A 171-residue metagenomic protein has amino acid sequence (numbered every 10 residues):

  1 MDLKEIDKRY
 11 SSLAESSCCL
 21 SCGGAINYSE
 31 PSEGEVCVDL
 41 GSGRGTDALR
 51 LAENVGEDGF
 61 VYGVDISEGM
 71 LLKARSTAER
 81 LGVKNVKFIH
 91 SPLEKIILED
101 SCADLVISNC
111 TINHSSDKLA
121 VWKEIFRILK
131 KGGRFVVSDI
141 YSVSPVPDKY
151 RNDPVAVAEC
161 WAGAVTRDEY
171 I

Functional and structural regions predicted by a protein language model:
R9, S16-V36, R50, N54: Conserved alpha-helix/loop element of class I SAM-dependent methyltransferases that forms part of the SAM/SAH-binding
V36-K95: Class I SAM-dependent methyltransferase SAM/SAH-binding core
E94-L105: A short acidic, Gly/Pro-enriched loop at the edge of an enzyme's catalytic core that lines a small-molecule cofactor
D104-D117: A short SAM/SAH-binding and catalytic strip from SAM-dependent methyltransferases
L119-R134: A short glycine-rich, Lys/Arg-flanked "PGG" loop and its adjoining helix->strand segment in the class I
V137-D139: Acidic carboxylate diad motif detector
Y141-W161: Short, glycine-/aromatic-enriched active-site segment of Class I SAM-dependent methyltransferases
G163-I171: Short alpha-helix
